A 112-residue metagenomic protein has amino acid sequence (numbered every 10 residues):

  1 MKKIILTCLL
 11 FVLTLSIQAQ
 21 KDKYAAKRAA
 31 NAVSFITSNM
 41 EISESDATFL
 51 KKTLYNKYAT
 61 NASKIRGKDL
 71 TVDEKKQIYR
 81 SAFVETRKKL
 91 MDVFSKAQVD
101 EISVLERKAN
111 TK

Functional and structural regions predicted by a protein language model:
M1-Y24: Bacterial Sec-dependent N-terminal signal peptides
Q20-K112: Charge-rich (acidic/polar
